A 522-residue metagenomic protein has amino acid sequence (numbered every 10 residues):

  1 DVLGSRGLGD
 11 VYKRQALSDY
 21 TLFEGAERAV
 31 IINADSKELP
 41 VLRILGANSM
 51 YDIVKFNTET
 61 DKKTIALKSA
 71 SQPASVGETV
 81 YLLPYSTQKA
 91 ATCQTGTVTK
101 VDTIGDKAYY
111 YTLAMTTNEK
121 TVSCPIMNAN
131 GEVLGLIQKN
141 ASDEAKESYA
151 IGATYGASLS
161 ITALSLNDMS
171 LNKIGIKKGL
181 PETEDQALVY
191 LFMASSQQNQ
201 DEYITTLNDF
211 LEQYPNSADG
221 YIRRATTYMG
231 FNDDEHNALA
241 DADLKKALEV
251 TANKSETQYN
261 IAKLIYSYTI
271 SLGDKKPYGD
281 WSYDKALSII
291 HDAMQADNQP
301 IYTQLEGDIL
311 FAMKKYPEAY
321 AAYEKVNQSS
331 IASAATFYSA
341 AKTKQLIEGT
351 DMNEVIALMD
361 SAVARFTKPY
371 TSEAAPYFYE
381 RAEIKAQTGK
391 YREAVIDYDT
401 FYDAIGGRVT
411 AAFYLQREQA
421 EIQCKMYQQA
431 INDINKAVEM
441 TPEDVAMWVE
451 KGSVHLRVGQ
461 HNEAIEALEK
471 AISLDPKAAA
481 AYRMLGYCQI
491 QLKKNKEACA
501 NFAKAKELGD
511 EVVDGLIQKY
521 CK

Functional and structural regions predicted by a protein language model:
D1-Y12: Single conserved hydrophobic/aromatic residue that forms the stacking wall/gate of nucleotide- or nucleobase-binding
D10, T117-I137: Catalytic nucleophile loop of clan PA
K13-L83, Q88-T92, K107: Conserved active-site neighborhood of the chymotrypsin/trypsin-like protease fold
I65-Y110, T117-T121, I137-Y149: Flexible, gly/ser-rich surface segments that form the specificity/activation loops bordering the active-site cleft
L136-E202, T206: C-terminal cap/linker of serine protease catalytic domains
R223, N260, L305, S339 (+5 more regions): Canonical tetratricopeptide repeat
G230-D233, S267-Y268, A312, L346-E348 (+5 more regions): Register position in tetratricopeptide repeats
